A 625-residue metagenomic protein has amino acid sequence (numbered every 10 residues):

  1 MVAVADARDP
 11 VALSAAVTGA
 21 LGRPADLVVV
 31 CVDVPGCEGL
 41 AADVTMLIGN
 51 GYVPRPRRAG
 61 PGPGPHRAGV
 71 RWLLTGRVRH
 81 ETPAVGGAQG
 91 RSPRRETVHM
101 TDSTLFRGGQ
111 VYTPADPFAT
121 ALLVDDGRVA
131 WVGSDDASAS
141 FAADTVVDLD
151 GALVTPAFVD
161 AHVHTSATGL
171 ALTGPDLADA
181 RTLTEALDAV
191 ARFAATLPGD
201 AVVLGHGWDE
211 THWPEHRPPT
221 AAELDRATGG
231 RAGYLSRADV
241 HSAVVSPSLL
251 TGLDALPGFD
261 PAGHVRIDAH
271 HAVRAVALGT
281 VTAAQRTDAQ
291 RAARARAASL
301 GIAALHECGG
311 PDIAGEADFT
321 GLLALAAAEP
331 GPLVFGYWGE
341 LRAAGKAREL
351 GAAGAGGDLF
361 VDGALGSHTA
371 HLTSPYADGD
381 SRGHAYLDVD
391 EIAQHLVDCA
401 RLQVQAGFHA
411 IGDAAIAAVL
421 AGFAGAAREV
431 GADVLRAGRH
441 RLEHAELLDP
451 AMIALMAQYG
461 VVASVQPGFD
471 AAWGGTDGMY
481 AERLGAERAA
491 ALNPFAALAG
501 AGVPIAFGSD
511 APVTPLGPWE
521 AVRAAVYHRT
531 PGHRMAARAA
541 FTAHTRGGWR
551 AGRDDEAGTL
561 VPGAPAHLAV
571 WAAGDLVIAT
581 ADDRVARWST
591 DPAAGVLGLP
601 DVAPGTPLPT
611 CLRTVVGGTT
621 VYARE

Functional and structural regions predicted by a protein language model:
M1-A25, V29-V34: Conserved AMP-binding/adenylate-forming
L13-V17, V34-G49: Conserved ATP-dependent adenylate/AMP-binding module captured primarily in the ANL superfamily
P35, R58-R94: Compositionally biased, low-complexity flexible segments
D102-R107, Y112-P330, L341, G366-D398 (+7 more regions): Divalent metal-binding segments
W208, V240, G310, Y337-L341 (+5 more regions): Active-site beta-loop-alpha junctions enriched in small/polar residues
D288, V397-G407, A414-H440, A445 (+3 more regions): His/Asp/Glu-enriched, well-ordered alpha-helical/loop segment that forms or immediately abuts the divalent-metal
F319-G351, A355, L448-A454, L608: Extended hydrophobic/aromatic segments used for targeting, binding, or gating
G351-G354, M456-S464, G502-P504: Glycine-enriched alpha-helix->loop->beta-strand junction motifs that scaffold or abut catalytic
